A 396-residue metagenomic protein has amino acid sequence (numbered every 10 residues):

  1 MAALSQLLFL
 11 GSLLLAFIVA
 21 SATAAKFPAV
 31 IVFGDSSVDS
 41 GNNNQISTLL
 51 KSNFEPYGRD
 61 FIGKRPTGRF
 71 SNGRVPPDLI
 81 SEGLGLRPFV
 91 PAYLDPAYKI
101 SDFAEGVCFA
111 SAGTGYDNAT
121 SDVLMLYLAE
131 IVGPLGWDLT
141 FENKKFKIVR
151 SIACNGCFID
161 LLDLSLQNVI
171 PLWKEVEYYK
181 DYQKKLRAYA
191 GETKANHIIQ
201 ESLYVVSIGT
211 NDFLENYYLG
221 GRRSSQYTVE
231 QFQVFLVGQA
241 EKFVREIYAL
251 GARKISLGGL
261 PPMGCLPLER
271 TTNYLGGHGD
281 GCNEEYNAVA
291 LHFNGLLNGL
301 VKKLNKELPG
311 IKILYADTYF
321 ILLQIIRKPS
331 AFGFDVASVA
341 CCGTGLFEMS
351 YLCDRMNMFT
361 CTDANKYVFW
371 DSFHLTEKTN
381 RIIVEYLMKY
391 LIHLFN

Functional and structural regions predicted by a protein language model:
A2-N396: Conserved active-site regions of diverse hydrolases
